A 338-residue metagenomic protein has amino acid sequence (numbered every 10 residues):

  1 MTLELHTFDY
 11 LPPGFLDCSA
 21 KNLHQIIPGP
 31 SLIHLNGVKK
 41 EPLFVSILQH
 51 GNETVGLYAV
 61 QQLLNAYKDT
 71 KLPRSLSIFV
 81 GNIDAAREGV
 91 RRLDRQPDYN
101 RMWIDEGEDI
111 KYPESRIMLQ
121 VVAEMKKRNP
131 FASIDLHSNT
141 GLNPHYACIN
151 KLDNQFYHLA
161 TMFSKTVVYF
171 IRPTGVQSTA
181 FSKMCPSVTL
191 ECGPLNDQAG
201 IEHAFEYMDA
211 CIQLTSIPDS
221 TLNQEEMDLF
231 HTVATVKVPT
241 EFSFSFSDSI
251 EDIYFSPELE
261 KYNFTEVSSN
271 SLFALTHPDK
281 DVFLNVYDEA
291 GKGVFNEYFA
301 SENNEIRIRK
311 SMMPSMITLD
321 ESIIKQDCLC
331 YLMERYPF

Functional and structural regions predicted by a protein language model:
M1-F338: Structured catalytic-domain cores with a bias toward divalent-metal coordination
